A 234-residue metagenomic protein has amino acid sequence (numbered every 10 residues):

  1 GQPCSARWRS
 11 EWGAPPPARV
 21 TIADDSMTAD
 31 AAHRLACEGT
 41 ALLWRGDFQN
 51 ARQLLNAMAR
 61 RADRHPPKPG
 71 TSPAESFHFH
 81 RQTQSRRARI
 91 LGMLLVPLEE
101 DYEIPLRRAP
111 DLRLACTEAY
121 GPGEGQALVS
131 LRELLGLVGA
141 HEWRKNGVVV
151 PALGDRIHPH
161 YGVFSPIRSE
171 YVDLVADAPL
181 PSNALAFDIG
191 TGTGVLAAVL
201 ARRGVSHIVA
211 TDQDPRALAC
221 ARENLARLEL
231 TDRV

Functional and structural regions predicted by a protein language model:
G1-Q2, A6, S10-G13, P17-V148: N-terminal auxiliary segments of SAM/dcSAM-dependent transferases
G1-R19, N50, R86, P159 (+5 more regions): Proteins with a high burden of low-complexity, intrinsically disordered sequence enriched in S/T/G/P/A and R, requiring
P15-P17, P66, P151, P159 (+2 more regions): Proline-rich intrinsically disordered, low-complexity coils
L95, W143, I157, E223-R227: Hydrophobic transmembrane alpha-helix bundles
R132-L180: Class I SAM-dependent transferase core
R168-V234: Conserved SAM/SAH cofactor-binding pocket of Class I
